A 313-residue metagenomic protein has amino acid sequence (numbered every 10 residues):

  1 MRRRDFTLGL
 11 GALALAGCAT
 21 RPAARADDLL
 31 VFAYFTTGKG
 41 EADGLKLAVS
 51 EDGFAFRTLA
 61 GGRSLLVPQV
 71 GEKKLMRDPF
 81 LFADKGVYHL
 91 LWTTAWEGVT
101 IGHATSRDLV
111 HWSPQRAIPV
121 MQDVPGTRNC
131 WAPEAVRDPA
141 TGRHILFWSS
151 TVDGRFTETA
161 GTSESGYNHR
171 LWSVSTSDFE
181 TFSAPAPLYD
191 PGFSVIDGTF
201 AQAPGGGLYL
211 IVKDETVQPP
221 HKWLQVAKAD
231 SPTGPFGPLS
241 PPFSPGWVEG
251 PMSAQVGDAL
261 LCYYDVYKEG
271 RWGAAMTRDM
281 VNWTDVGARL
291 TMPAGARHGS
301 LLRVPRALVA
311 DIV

Functional and structural regions predicted by a protein language model:
R2-V313: Carbohydrate-active catalytic/glycan-binding domains of CAZyme proteins, especially the secreted or lumenal ectodomains
